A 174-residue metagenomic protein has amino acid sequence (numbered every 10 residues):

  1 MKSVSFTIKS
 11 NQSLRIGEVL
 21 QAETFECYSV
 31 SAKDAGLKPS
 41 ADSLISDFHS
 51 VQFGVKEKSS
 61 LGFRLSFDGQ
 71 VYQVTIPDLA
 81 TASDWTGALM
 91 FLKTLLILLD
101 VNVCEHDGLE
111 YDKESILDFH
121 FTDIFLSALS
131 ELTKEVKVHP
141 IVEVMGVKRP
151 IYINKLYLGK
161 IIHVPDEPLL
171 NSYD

Functional and structural regions predicted by a protein language model:
M1-I45, P140-I162: Short, extreme N-terminal segment that most often corresponds to the first beta-strand
F6-I8, L65, V74, V103: Hydrophobic beta-strand residues in large extracellular and virion-surface proteins
R15-V19, E23-S83: Short, intrinsically disordered low-complexity segments
G17, W85, S115-L117: A short acidic (Asp/Glu
K33-L37, V101-E105, E131-T133: Short, surface-exposed, polar/charged, turn-prone segments marking secondary-structure boundaries
A41, H106-L117: Short proline/glycine- and acidic-rich turn/helix-capping motifs at secondary-structure junctions
D84-L109: Acidic, low-complexity cytosolic segments
L117-D174: Aromatic/basic-lined ligand-recognition segments that form π-stacking hydrophobic pockets flanked by Lys/Arg to engage
